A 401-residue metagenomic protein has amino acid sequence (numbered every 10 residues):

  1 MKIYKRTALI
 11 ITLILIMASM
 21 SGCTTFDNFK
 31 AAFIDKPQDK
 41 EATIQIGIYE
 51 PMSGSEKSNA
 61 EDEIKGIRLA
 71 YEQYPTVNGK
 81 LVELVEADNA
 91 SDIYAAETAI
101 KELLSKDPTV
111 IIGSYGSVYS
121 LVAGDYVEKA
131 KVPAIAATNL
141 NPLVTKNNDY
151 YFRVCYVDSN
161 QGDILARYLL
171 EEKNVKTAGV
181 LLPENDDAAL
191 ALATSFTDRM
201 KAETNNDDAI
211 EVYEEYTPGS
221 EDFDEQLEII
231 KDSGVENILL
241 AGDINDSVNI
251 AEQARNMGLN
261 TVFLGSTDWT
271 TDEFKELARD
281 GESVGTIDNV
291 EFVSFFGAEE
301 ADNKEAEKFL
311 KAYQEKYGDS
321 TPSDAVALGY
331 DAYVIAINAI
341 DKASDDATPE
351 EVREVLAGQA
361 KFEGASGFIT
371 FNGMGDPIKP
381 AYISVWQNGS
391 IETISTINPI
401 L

Functional and structural regions predicted by a protein language model:
D27-I34, S58-K65, Q73-T145, V154 (+2 more regions): Beta-alpha junction/loop-to-helix N-cap segments that form part of ligand/metal-binding clefts
F33-G66, Y74, A87-I93, G116-V118 (+3 more regions): Extracytoplasmic "Venus flytrap"
I48, L103-G116, I135-A137, G179-L182 (+5 more regions): Periplasmic-binding protein-like
A96, V154-A178, L190-L192, D222-F223 (+3 more regions): Hydrophobic alpha-helical segments within soluble ligand-binding/sensing domains
V127, S195-V293: Extracellular/periplasmic bilobed ligand-binding domains
Y151-P218, E236-N237: An alpha-beta-alpha
A251-Y330, W386, E392-T393, I397-L401: Extracellular/periplasmic periplasmic-binding protein-like sensory domains
Y313-A327, I337-S390: Segments of small-molecule ligand-sensing domains
